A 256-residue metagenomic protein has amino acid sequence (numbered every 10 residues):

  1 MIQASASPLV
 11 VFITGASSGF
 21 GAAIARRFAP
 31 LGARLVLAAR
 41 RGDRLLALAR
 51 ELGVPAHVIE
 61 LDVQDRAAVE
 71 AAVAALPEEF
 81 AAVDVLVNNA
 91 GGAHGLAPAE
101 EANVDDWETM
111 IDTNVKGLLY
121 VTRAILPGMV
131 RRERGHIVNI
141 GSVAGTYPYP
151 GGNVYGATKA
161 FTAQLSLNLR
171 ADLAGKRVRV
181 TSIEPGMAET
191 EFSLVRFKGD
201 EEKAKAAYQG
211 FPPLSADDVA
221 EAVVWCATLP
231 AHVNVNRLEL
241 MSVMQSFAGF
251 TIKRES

Functional and structural regions predicted by a protein language model:
S17-S18: Conserved glycine-rich cofactor-binding loop
L31-A47: Conserved glycine-rich Rossmann-like NAD(P)H-binding loop of the short-chain dehydrogenase/reductase
L61-A71, V104: The beta1-alpha1 cofactor-binding region of Rossmann-like NAD(H)/NADP(H)-dependent oxidoreductases
A97-A99, D106-T109: Substrate-binding pocket helix/loop in short-chain dehydrogenase/reductase
T122, T158: Active-site helix of classical SDR
S142: Residue(s) in the substrate-gating loop at a strand-loop-helix junction that position the organic substrate next
S182-G186, E202-G249: C-terminal helical subdomain
